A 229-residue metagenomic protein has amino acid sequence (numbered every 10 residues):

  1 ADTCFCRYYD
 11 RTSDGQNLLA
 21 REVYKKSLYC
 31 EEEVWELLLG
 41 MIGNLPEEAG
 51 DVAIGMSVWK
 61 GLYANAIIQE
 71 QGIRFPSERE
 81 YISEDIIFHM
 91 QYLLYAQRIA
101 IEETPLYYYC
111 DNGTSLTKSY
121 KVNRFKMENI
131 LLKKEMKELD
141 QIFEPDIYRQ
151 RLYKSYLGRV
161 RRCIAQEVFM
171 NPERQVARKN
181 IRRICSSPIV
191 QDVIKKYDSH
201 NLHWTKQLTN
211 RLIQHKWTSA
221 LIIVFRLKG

Functional and structural regions predicted by a protein language model:
A1, K137, E167-G229: Membrane-interface aromatic/basic loop that binds lipid-linked glycans or pyrophosphate carriers, typified by
A1-E102, Y107-N123: Donor-binding/catalytic cores of nucleotide-activated saccharide and glycerol-phosphate transferases/polymerases
I73, A96, A100-E102, C110 (+3 more regions): Gram-positive cell-envelope targeting signals
F75, R79, I142-I147: Inter-helical turn/loop segments and adjacent helix faces that build the functional surface of alpha-helical bundle
F88, L131, Y156: Catalytic-loop motifs flanking and including active-site residues across diverse enzymes
T104-N112, K118-P145, R162-Q191: Catalytic core of nucleotide-sugar-dependent glycosyltransferases
E144-R151, D192-K196: Short, surface-exposed acidic
R151-A165: Amphipathic alpha-helical repeat scaffolds of TPR domains
